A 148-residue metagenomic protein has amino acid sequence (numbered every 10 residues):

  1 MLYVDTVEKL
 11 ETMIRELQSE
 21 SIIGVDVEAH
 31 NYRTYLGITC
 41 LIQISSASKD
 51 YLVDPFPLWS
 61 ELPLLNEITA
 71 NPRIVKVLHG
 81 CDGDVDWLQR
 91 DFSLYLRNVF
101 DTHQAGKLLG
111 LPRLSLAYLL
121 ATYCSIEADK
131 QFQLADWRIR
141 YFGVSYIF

Functional and structural regions predicted by a protein language model:
M1-I23, V27: N-terminal accessory regions of nucleic-acid-interacting proteins
D5, T34, P57-S60: Short secondary-structure boundary/capping elements
T12-I14, Y32, L64-E67: Short, flexible, glycine/charge-rich loop motifs used to bind or transfer phosphoryl groups or to couple energy/partner
E16, R33-Y35, S93: Sterically constrained small-residue positions within well-ordered secondary structures of folded domains
E20, I38-T39, R73-I74: Short, surface-exposed beta-edge/turn micro-motifs
E28-D50: An N-terminal structural lobe/cap that precedes and organizes the functional/catalytic core across diverse proteins
Q43, S48-F148: Active-site-proximal helix-loop-helix substrate-binding element of RNase H-like nuclease domains
